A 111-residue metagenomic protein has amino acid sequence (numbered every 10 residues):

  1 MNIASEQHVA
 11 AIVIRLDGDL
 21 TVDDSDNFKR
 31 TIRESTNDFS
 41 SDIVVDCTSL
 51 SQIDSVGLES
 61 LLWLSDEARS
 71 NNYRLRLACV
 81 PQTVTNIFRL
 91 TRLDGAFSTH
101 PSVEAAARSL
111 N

Functional and structural regions predicted by a protein language model:
M1-R15: Short beta-strand/loop segment at the start of cytosolic alpha/beta domains
H8-V9, T48, E104: Conserved catalytic submotifs in the C-terminal HATPase_c
I12, L20, E104: Residue-level detector of flexible, active-site-proximal loop/helix-junction positions within diverse enzyme catalytic
L20-F97: Amphipathic alpha-helical interaction surfaces in cytosolic regulatory modules
Q82, E104-A105: Acidic phosphotransfer microenvironment of two-component signaling modules
S98-S102: Short acidic-hydrophobic, aromatic-tinged amphipathic segments that line or gate anion-handling sites
A107-N111: Short hydrophobic/aromatic patches at helix-to-coil boundaries
